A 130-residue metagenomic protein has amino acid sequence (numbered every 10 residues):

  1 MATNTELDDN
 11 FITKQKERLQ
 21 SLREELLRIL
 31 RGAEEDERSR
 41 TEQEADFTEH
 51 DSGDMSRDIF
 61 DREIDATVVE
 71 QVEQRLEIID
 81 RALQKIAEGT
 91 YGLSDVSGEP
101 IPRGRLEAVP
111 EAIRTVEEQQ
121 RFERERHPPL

Functional and structural regions predicted by a protein language model:
M1-E88, Q120-L130: Interaction interfaces in information-processing and related assembly proteins
I79, P100-I101: Short hydrophobic "helix-edge" motifs at membrane interfaces and signal-peptide entry regions
A87-Y91, E111: Short metal-coordination and nucleic-acid-contact micro-motifs, chiefly zinc-binding Cys/His arrays
S94-S97, T115: Short cysteine-rich clusters marking metal-coordination/redox-active sites
I101-P102, E123: Short functional micro-motifs and their immediate structural scaffolds
G104-A108: Short Cys/His-rich "knuckle" micro-motifs
V109-Q120: Cysteine-rich micro-motifs
